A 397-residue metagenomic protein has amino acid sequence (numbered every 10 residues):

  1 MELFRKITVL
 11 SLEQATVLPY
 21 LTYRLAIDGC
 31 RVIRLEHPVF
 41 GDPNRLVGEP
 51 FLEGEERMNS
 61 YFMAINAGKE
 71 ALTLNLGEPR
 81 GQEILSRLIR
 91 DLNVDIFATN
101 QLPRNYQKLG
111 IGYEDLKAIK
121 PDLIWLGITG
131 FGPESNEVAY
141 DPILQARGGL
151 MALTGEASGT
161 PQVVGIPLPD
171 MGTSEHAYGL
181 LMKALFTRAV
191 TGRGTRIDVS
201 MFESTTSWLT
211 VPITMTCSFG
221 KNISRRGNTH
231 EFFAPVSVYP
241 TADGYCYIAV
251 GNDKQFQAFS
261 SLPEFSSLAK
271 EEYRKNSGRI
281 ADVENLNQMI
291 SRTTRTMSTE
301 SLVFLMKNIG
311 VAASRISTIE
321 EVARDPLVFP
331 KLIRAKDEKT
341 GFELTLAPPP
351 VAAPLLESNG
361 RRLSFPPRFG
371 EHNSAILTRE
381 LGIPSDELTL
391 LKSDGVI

Functional and structural regions predicted by a protein language model:
M1-V190, M289, R368, A375-I397: N-terminal helix-loop segment corresponding to the beta1-alpha1 unit of nucleotide/adenylate-binding folds
E2, D337-L390: Flexible, small-/acidic-enriched active-site or ligand-binding loops
V39, G130-G132, M201-T206, D243-Y245 (+2 more regions): Glycine-rich beta-alpha junction loops
P133-E134, G159-I166, A189-T205, K221-E231 (+1 more regions): Conserved Rossmann-fold dehydrogenase catalytic segment
P167-M182, M201-L209, G251, Q255: Mid-domain beta-loop-alpha active-site segment that forms a flexible, acidic cofactor/metal-binding surface
S174-G194, S207, V211-S218, S260-S267: Oxidoreductase and adenylate-handling cofactor-binding alpha/beta cores
P235-I309, A313: Aromatic-enriched alpha-helical interface/lid elements that frame and gate functional surfaces
K307-P330: Conserved PLP cofactor-binding pocket of PLP-dependent enzymes
